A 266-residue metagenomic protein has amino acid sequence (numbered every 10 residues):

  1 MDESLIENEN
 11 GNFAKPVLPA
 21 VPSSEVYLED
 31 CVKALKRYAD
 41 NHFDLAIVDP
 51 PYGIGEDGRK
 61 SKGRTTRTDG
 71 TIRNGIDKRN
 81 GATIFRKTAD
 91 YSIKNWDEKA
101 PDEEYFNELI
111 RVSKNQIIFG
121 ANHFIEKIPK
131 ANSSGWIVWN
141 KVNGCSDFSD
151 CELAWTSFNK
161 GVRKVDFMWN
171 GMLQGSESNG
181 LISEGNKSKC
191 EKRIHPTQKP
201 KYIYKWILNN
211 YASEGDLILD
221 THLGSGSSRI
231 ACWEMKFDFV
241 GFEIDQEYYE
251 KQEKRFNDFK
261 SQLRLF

Functional and structural regions predicted by a protein language model:
M1-L45, R264-F266: SAM-dependent nucleic-acid methyltransferase catalytic core
P22, Y38-V48, Y52, E56-N95 (+1 more regions): Class I S-adenosyl-L-methionine
